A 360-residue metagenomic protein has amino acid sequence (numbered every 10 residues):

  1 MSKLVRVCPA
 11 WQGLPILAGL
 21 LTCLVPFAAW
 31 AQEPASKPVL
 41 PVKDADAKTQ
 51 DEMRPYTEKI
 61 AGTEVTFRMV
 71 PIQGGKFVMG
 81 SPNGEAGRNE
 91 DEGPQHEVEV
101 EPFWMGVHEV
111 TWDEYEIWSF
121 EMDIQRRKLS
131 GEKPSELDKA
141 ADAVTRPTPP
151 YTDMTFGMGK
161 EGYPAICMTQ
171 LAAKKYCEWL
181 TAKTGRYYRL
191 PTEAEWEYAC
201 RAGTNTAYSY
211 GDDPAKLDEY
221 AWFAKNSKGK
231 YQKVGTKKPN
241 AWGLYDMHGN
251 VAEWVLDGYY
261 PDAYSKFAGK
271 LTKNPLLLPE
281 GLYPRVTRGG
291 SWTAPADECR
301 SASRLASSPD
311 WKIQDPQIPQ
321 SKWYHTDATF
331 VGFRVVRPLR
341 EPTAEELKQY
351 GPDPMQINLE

Functional and structural regions predicted by a protein language model:
M1-W11: N-terminal secretory signal peptides that target proteins for export/translocation
Q12-P26: Bacterial N-terminal signal peptides
F27-A31: Sec/Tat signal peptide C-region and signal peptidase I cleavage site
Q32, L40, M79-G87, E99-Y210 (+2 more regions): Active-site microenvironments of metalloenzymes and redox enzymes
E33-E58: Primarily auto-inhibitory N-terminal propeptides
V39, E85-V98, K128, T204-N205 (+2 more regions): Surface-exposed recognition segments
G62-M79: Mature N-terminal segment immediately following signal peptide/propeptide cleavage in secreted/periplasmic
V65-T66, K237-N240: Short, small/polar residue-rich loop motifs at catalytic or cofactor-binding pockets
